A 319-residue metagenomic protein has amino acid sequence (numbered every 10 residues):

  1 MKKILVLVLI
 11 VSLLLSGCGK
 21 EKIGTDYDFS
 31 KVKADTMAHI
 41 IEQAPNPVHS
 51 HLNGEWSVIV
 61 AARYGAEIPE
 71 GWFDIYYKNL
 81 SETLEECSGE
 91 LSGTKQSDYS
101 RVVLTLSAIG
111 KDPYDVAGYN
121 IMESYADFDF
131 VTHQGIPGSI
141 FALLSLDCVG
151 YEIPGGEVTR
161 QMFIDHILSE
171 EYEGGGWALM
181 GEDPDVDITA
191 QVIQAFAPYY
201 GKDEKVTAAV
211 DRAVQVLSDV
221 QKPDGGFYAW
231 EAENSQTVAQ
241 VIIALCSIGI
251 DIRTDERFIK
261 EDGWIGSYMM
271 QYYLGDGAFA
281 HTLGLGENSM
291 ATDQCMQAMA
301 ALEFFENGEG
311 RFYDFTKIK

Functional and structural regions predicted by a protein language model:
K2-V8: Sec-dependent signal peptide recognition, specifically the positively charged N-region followed immediately by
L15-G17: C-terminal motif of bacterial Sec signal peptides marking the signal peptidase cleavage site
E21-D35, Y268, L283-K319: Terminal, non-catalytic domain-edge segments
I23-E82: N-terminal "mature head" segments of proteins
I40, L80, Y125, I167 (+3 more regions): Buried hydrophobic core positions in alpha-solenoid tandem helical repeats
A44-P69, E90-Y114, V131-R160, Y172-D211 (+3 more regions): An alpha-helical repeat/solenoid feature that recognizes helix-turn-helix modules
G71-T83, D115-F128, G156-Q161, I259: Alpha-helical repeat scaffolds
E82-S92: Blade-loop segments of beta-propeller domains
